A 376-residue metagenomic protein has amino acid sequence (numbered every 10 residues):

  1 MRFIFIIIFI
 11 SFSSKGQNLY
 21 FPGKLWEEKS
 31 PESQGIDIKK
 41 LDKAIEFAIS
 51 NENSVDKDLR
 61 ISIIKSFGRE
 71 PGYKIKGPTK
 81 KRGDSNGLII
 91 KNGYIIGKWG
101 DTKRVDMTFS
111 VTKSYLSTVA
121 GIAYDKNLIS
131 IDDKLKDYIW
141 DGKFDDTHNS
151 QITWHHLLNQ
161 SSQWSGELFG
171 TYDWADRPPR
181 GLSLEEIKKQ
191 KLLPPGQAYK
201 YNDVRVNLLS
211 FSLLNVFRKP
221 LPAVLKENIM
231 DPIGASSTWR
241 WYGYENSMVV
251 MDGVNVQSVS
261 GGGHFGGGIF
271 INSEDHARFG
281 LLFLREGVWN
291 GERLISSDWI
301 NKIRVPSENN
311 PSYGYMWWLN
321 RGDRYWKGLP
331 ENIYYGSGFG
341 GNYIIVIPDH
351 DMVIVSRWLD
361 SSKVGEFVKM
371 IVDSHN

Functional and structural regions predicted by a protein language model:
S14-D101, K126-I129, N215, S374-N376: N-terminal leader/targeting segments and the immediately adjacent pre-domain N-terminus
G23-K29, I49, N53-G77, M107-T108 (+2 more regions): Active-site-proximal loop and beta-strand segments within enzyme catalytic domains
D37, G93, M107-D132, L157 (+3 more regions): Active-site SXXK
I95-G100, E167-Y244, G267: Catalytic-site signature segments of enzymes, centered on catalytic residues
S114, R205-S212, G267-V288, N342-W358: Active-site-proximal alpha-helical segments within enzyme catalytic domains
D125-W164, F217-H264: Active-site helix/loop module of the DD-peptidase/beta-lactamase fold, centered on the serine-lysine SxxK catalytic
S247-G263, G267, V305-V353: Active-site Gly/Thr loop motif
G336-N376: Structured C-terminal helix/loop/strand segments within mature extracytoplasmic catalytic/sensor domains
